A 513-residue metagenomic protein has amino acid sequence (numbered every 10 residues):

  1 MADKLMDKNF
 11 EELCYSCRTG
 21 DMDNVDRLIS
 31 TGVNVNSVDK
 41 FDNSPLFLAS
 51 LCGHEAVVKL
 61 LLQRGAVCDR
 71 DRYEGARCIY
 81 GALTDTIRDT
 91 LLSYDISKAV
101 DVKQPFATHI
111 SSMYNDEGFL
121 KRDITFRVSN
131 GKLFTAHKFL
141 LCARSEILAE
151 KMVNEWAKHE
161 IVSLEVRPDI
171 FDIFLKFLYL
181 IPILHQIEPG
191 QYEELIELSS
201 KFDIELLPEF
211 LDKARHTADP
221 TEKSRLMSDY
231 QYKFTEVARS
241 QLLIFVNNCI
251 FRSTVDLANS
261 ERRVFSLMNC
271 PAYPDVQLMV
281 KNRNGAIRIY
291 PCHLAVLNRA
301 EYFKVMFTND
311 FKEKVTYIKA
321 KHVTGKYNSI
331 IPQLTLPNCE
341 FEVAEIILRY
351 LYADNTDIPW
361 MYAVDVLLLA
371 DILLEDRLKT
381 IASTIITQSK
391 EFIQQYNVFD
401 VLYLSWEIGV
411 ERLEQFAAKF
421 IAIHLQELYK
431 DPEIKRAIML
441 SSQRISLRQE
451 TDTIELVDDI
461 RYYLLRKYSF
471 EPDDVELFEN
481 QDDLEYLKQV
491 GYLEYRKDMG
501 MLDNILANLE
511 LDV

Functional and structural regions predicted by a protein language model:
N24, A56-V57, I87-T90: Conserved ankyrin/ankyrin-like repeat signature
L48, P182-N248, Y350-R436: Post-BTB helical module
R88-A136, L180-G190, E209, K213 (+3 more regions): N-terminal BTB/POZ boundary and linker segment
L140-E205, Q277-P291, A295-F392: Canonical BTB/POZ domain core
